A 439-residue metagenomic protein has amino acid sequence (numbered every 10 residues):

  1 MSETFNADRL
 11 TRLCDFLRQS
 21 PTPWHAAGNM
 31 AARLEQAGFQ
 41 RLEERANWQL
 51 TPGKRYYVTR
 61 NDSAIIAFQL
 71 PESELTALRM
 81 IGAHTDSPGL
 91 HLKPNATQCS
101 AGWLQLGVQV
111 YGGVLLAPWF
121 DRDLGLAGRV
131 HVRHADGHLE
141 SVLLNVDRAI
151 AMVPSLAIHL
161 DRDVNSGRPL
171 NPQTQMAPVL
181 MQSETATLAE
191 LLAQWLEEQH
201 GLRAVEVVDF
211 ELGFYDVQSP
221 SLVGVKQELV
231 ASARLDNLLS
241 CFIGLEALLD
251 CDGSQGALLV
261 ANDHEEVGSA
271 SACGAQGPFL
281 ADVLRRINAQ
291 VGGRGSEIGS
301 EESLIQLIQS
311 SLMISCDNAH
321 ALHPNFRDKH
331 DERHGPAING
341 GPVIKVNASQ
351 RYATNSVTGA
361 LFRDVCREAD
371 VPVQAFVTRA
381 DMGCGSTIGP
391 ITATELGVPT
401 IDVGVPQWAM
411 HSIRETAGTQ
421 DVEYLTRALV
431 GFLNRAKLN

Functional and structural regions predicted by a protein language model:
M1-N439: N-terminal hydrophobic/helix-forming segments and targeting peptides
